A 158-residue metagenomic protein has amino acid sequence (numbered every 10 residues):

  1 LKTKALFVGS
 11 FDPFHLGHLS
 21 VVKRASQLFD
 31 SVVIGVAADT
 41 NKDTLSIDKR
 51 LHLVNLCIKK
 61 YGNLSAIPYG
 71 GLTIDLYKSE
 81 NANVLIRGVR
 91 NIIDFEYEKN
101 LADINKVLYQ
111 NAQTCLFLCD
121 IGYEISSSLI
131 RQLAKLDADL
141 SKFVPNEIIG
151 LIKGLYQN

Functional and structural regions predicted by a protein language model:
L1-N158: Nucleotidyltransferase catalytic core that binds NTPs
